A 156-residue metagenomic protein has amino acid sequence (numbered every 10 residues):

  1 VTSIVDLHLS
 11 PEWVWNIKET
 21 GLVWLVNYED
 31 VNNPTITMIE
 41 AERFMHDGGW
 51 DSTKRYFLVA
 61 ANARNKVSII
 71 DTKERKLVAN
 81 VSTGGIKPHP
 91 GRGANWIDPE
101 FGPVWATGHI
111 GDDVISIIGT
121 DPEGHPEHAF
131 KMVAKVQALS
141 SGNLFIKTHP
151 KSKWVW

Functional and structural regions predicted by a protein language model:
V1-W156: Predominantly soluble domains enriched in secretory-pathway, periplasmic, or organellar proteins
